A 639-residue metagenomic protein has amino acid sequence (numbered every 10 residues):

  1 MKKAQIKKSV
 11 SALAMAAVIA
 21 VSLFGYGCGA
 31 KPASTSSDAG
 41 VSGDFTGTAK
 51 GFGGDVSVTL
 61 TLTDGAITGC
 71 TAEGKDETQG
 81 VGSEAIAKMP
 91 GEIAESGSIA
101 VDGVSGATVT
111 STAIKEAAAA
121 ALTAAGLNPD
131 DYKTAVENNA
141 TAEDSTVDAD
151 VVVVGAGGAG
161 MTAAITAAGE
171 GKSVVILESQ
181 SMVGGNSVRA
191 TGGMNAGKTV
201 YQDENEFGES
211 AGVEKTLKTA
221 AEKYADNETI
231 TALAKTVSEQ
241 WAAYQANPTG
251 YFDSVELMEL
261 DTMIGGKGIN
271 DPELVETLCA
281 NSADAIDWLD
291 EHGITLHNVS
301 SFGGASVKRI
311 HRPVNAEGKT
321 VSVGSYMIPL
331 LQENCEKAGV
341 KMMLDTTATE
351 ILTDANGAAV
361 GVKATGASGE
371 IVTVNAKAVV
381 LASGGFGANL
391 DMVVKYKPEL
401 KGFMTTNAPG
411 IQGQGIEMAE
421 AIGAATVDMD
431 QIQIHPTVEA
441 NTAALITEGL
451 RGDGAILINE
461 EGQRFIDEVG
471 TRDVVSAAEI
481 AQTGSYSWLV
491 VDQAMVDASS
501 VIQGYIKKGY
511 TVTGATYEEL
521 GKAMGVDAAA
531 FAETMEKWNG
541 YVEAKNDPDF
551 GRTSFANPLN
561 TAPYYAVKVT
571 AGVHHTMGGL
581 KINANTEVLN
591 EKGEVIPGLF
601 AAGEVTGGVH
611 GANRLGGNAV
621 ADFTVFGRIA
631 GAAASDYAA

Functional and structural regions predicted by a protein language model:
S36-V136: Active-site- and interface-proximal helix/loop "cap" or "latch" segments in soluble metabolic and energy-transducing
T141-A159, V175: Beta1/beta-strand and adjacent pyrophosphate-binding region of the FAD-binding site in flavoprotein oxidoreductases
G169-A190, F207: Glycine-rich FAD pyrophosphate-binding loop
A220-A234, Q412, I416-E420, A425-A528: An anion/pyrophosphate-binding glycine-rich loop and adjacent beta-alpha core in soluble alpha-beta enzymes
D253-E370, N389-D391, V542-T561: Conserved redox-cofactor binding core of oxidoreductases
E350, A530-N613: A glycine-rich dinucleotide-binding beta-alpha-beta segment and adjacent secondary-structure elements that constitute
A367-E439, F626-I629: Glycine-rich loop(s) and the adjacent beta-strand/alpha-helix scaffold that form part
M418-A425, D527, A532-M535, D622-A639: Internal hydrophobic alpha-helix adjacent to the cofactor/substrate pocket in enzyme cavities
